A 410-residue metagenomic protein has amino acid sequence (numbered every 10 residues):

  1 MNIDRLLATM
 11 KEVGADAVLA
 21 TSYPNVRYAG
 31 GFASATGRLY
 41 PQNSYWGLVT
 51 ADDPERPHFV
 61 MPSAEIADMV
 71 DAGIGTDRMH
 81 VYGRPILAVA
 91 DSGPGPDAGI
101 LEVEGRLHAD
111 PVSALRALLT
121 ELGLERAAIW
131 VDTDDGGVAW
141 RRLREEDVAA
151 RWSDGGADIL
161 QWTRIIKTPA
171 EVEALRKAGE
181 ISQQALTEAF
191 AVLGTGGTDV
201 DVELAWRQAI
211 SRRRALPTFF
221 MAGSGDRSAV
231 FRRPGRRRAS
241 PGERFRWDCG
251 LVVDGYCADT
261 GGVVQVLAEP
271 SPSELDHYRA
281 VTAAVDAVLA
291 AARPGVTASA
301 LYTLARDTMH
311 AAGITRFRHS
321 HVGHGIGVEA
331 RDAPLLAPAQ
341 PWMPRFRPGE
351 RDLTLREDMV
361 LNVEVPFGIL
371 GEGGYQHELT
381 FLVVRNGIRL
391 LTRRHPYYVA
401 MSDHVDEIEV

Functional and structural regions predicted by a protein language model:
M1-V410: Active-site neighborhoods and metal-handling regions in enzymes and metal-associated proteins
